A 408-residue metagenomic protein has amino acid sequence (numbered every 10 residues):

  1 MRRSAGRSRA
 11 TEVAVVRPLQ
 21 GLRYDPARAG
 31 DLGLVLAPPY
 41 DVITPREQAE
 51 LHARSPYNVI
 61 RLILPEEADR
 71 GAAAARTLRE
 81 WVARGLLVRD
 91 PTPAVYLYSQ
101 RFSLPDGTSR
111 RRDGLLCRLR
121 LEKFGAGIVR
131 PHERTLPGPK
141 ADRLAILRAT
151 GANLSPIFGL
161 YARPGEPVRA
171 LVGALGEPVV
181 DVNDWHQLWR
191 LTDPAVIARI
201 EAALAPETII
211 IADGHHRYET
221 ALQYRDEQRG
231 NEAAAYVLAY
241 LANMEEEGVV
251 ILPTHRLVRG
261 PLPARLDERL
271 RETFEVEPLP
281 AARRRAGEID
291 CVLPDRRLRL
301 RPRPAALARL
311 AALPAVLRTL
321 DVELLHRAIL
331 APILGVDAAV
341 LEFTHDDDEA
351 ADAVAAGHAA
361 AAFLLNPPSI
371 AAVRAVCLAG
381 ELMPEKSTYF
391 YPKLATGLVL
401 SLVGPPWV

Functional and structural regions predicted by a protein language model:
R2-V408: Surface-exposed, charge/polar-rich loops and edge strands
